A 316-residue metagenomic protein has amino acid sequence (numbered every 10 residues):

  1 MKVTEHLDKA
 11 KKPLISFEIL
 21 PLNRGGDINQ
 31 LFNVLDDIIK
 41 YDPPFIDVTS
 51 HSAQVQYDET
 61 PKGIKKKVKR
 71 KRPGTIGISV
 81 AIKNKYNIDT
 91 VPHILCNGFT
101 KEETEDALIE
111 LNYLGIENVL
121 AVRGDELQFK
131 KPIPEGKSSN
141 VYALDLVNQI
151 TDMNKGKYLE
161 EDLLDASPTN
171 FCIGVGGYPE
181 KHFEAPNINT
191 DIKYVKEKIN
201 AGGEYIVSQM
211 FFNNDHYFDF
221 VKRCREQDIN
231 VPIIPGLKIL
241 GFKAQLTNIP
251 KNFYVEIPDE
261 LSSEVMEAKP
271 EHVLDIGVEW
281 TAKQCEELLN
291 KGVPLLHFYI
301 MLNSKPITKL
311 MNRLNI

Functional and structural regions predicted by a protein language model:
M1-E5, N29-P43, V48-Y86: Glycine-rich, positively charged N-terminal anion/phosphate-binding segment
M1-F17, Y158-F171, N315: N-terminal amphipathic alpha-helix/helix-capping segment at the start of soluble metabolic enzymes
L14-F32, D89-E102, C172-T190, V265-E279: Active-site mouth loops of central-metabolism enzymes
E18, I46, L111, K198 (+3 more regions): Conserved, mostly hydrophobic/aromatic
P43-P73, G124-K137, G203-D219, M301-I307: Glycine-rich, proline-tolerant flexible connector loops at the mouths of alpha/beta enzymes
T100-Y113, T190-Y194, D219-K222, F242-N248 (+1 more regions): Catalytic cores of alpha/beta
K101-N148: Flexible, glycine-rich active-site loops centered on histidine and acidic residues that chelate a metal or position
G124, K137-A166, V175-E184, D191 (+4 more regions): Active-site pocket-lining/capping segments in soluble small-molecule metabolic enzymes
